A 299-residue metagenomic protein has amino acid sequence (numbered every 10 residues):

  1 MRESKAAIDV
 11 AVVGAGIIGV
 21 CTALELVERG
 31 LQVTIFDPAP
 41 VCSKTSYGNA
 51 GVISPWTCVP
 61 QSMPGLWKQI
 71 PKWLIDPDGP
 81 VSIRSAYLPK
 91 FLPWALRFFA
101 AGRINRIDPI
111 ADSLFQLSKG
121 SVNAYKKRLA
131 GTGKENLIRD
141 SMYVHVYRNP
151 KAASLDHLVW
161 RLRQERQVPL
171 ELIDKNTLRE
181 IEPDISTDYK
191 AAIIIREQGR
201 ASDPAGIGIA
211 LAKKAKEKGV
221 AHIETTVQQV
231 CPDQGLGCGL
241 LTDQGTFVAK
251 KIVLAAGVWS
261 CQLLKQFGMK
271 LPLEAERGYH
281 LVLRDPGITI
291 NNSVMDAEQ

Functional and structural regions predicted by a protein language model:
S4-G16: Beta1/beta-strand and adjacent pyrophosphate-binding region of the FAD-binding site in flavoprotein oxidoreductases
V10, L31-V33, L170, I252: Hydrophobic anchor at the start of a short beta-strand that flanks the dinucleotide cofactor-binding loop
G19-V20: N-terminal Rossmann-fold NAD(P) dinucleotide-binding loop
A23, V27, K214: Gly/Ala-rich phosphate-binding loop of Rossmann-like dinucleotide-binding domains, activating on the conserved
V27-G48: Glycine-rich FAD pyrophosphate-binding loop
Y47, G51-Y87, G208, K214-K218 (+1 more regions): Flavin-dependent oxidoreductases
L92-K213: Rossmann-like flavin
I173-T177, I181-E182, I223-C238: A conserved short coil-to-beta-strand element within the FAD-binding core of flavoproteins
